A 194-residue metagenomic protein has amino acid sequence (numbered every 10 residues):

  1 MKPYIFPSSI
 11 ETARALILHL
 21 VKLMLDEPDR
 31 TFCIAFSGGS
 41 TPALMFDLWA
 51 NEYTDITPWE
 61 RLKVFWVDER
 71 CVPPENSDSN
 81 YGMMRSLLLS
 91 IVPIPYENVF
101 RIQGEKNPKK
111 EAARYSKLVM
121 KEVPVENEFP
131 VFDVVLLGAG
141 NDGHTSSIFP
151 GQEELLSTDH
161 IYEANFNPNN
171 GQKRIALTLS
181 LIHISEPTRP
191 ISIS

Functional and structural regions predicted by a protein language model:
M1-I34, K109: N-terminal glycine-/serine-/threonine-rich phosphate-binding loop
L20-V21, L44-Y53, R85-L88, S116-M120: Short, well-ordered amphipathic alpha-helices
F36-T41, L137-N141: Glycine-rich beta-strand-to-loop/alpha-helix junction loops that act as flexible
L48-P58, G82, S86, P150-D159: A glycine- and small-aliphatic-rich helix-loop capping segment at beta-alpha/alpha-beta transitions that lines
T57-D133: Ligand-binding beta-strand-loop-alpha-helix segment within the catalytic cores of soluble metabolic enzymes
E128-V134, A139-N141, S185: Short gly/pro-enriched beta-turn/loop segments at secondary-structure junctions
L137-S180: Class I SAM-dependent methyltransferase SAM-binding "motif I" and its flanking Rossmann-like core
H183, T188-I193: Single conserved hydrophobic/aromatic residue that forms the stacking wall/gate of nucleotide- or nucleobase-binding
